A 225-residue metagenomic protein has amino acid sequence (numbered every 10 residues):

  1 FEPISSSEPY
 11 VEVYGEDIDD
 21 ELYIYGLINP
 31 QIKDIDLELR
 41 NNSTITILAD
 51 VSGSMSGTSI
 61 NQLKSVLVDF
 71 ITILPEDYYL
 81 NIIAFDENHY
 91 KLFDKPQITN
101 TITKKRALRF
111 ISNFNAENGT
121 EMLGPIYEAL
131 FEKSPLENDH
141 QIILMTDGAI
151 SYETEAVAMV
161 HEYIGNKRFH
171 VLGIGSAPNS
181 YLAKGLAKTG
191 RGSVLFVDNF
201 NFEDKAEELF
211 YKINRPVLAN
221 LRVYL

Functional and structural regions predicted by a protein language model:
F1-R222: Exposed acidic/Ser/Thr-rich ligand/metal-binding surfaces
